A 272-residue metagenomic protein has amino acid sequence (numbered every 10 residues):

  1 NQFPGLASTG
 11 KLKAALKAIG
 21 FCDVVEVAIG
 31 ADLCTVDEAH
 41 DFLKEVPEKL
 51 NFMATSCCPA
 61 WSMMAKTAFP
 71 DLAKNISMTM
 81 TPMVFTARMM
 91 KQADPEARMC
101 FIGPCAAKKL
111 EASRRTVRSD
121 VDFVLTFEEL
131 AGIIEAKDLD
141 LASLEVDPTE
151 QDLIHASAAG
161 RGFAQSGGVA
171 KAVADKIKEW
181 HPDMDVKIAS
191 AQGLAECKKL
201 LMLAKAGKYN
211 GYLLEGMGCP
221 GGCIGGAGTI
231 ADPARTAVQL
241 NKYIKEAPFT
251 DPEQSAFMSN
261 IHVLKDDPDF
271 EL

Functional and structural regions predicted by a protein language model:
N1-L272: Iron-sulfur-associated redox domains of electron-transfer enzymes in respiratory and anaerobic energy metabolism
